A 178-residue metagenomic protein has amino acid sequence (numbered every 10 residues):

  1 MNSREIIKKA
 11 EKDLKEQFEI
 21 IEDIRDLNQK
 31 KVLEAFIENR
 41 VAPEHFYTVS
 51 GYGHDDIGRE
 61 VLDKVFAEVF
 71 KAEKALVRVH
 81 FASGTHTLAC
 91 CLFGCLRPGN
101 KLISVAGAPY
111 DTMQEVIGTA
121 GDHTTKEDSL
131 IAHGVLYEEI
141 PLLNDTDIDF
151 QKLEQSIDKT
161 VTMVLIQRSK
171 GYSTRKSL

Functional and structural regions predicted by a protein language model:
M1-I57: N-terminal "arm"/small-domain region of PLP-dependent enzymes with the aminotransferase-like
L14-F18, E22-R25, R40, E44 (+5 more regions): Structural signal for hydrophobic packing residues in well-ordered secondary-structure cores of soluble enzyme domains
A35-H86, F93: Conserved N-terminal alpha-helix of the aminotransferase class I/II PLP-enzyme fold
E68-V69, H80, L92-P98, S129-L130 (+1 more regions): Short, charge-rich binding segments
A75-L102, P109-A120: Conserved beta-loop-alpha segment that forms the PLP phosphate-binding cup at the N-terminus of a helix
V77, S104, E139-P141: Structural signal for conserved beta-strand scaffold positions within catalytic alpha/beta enzyme cores
D111-Q114, T119-L178: PLP-dependent aminotransferase-class I/II
